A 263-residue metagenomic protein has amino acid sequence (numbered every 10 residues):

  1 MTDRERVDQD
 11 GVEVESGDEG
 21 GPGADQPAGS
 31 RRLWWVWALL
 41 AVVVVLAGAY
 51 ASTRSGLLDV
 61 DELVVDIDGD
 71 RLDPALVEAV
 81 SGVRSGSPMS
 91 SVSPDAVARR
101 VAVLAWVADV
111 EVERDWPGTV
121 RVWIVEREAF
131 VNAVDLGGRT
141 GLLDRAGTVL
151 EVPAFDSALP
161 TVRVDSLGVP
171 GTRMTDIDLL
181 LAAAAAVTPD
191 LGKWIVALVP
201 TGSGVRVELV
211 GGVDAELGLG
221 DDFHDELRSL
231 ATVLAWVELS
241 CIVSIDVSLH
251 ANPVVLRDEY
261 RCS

Functional and structural regions predicted by a protein language model:
M1-S52, A79-P88, E111, D115-S263: Charged, solvent-exposed interaction patches on well-folded alpha/beta domains that mediate macromolecular contacts
W34, A47-D70: Aromatic-capped interface at the extracytoplasmic side of an N-terminal signal-anchor transmembrane helix
V60, D68-R99: Short extracytoplasmic
W106-D109: Glycine-centered tight turns that cap/initiate beta-strands
